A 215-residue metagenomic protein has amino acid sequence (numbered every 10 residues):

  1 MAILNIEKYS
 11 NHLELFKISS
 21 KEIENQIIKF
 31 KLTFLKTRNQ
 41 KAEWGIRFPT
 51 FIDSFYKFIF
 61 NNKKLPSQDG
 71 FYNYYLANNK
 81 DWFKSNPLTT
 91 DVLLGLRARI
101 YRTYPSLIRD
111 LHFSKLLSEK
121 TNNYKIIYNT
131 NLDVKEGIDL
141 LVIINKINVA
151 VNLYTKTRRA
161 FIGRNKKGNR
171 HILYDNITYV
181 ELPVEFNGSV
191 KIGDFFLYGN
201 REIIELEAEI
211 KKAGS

Functional and structural regions predicted by a protein language model:
M1-N79: Nuclease-adjacent, charged terminal/linker segments that flank catalytic cores
A2-N5, K21-I23, I27-I28, T33-F34 (+3 more regions): A structural boundary/capping signal
L76-F113: Solvent-exposed, charged helical/coil patches that constitute nucleic-acid or partner-interaction surfaces
H112-K135, I143: A short acidic/basic microdomain associated with nuclease active sites
I138: Change "...and in nucleic-acid phosphodiester-cleaving endonucleases..." to "...and in nucleic-acid processing enzymes
V142-A150: Active-site beta-strand-loop-beta-strand hairpin of nuclease catalytic cores that positions key catalytic residues
L153-S215: Catalytic cores of nucleic-acid endonucleases
